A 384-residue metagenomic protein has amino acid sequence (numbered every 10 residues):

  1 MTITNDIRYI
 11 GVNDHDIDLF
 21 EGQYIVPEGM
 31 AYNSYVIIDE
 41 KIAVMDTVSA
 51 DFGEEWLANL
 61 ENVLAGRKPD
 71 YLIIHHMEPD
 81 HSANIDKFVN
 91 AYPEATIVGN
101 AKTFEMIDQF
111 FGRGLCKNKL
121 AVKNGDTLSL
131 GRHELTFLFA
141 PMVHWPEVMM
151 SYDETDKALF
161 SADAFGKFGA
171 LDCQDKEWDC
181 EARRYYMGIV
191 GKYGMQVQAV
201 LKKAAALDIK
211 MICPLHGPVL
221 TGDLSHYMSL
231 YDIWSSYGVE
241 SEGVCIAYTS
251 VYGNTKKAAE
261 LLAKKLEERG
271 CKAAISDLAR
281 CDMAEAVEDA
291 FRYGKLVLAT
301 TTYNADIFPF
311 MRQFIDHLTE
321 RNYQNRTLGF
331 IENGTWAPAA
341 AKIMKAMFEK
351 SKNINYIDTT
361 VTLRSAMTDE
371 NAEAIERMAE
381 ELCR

Functional and structural regions predicted by a protein language model:
T2-E61, M150-D153, K157-S161, T255: Conserved beta-strand hairpin/beta-sheet module of binuclear metal-dependent hydrolase folds, prominently
T2-N5, G99-V148, Y193-A199: Metallo-beta-lactamase
V36, M150-C213, T221-Y248: Metal-dependent phosphodiesterase/nuclease catalytic metal-binding core
E40, D51-V98: Active-site metal-binding motif and surrounding structural segment of the metallo-beta-lactamase
M45-T47, P69-M77, I97-N100, L159-D163 (+1 more regions): Active-site neighborhood of phospho(di)ester-bond hydrolases with catalytic His/Asp-centered motifs
N84, D282-A286: Short acidic active-site motifs
L171-I212, H216-V219, L261-S276, A286-R384: FMN-binding flavodoxin-like domain, especially the glycine-rich phosphate-binding loop
A247-R269: Short, charged N-terminal beta->alpha structural module
